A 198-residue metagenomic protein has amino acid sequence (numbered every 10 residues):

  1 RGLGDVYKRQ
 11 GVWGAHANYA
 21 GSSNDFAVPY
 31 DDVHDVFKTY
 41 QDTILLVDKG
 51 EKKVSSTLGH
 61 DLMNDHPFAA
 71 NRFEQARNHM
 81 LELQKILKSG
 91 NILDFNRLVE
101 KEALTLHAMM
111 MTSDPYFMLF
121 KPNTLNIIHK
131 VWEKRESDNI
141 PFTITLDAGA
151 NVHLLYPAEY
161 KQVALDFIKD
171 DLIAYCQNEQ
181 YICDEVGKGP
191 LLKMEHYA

Functional and structural regions predicted by a protein language model:
G2-Y7: Short, small-residue-biased leader/transition segments that mark boundaries at the very start of proteins
K8, D25-V28, T39-Y40, N78: Residues forming well-ordered secondary-structure scaffolds
K8-A20: A structural-propensity feature for long, helix-poor, extended segments
N18-H34, N64-F68: Active-site glycine-rich loop that binds ribose-phosphate moieties when present
H34-A198: C-terminal nucleotide
